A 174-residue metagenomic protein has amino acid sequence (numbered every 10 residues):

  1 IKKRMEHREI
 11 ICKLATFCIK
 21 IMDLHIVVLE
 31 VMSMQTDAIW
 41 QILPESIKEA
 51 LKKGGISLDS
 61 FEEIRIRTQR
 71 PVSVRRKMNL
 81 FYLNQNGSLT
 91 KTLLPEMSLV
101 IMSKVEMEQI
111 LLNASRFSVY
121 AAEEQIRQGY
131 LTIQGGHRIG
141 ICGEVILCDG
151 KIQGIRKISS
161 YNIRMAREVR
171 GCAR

Functional and structural regions predicted by a protein language model:
R4, I21, V31-S33: Residue-level detector of intrinsically disordered terminal segments
R4-H7, L14: Cationic, low-complexity basic patches in intrinsically disordered or flexible, solvent-exposed regions
V28-G135: N-terminal accessory targeting/assembly segments
Q109, F117-R174: P-loop NTP-binding catalytic core
